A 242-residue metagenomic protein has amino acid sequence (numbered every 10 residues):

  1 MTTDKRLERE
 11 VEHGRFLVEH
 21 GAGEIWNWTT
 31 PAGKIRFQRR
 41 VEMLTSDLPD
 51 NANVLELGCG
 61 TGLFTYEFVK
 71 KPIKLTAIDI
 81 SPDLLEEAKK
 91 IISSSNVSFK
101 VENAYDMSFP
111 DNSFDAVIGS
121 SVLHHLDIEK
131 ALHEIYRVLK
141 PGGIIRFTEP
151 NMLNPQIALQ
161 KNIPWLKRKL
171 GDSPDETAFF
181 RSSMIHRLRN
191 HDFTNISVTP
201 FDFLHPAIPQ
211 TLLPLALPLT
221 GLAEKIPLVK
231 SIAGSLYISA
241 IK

Functional and structural regions predicted by a protein language model:
M1-L48: Conserved class I S-adenosyl-L-methionine
N51-G60: Conserved class I S-adenosyl-L-methionine
T61-D106: Class I SAM-dependent methyltransferase SAM/SAH-binding core
I118: A conserved beta-strand element that flanks and buttresses the S-adenosyl-L-methionine
L126, R168-S183: Acceptor-substrate binding/catalytic loop of class I
K130-I144: A short glycine-rich, Lys/Arg-flanked "PGG" loop and its adjoining helix->strand segment in the class I
R146-R168: Conserved class I S-adenosyl-L-methionine
Q160, P164-W165, S197-K242: A C-terminal cap/extension of S-adenosyl-L-methionine-dependent methyltransferases that defines the acceptor-substrate
